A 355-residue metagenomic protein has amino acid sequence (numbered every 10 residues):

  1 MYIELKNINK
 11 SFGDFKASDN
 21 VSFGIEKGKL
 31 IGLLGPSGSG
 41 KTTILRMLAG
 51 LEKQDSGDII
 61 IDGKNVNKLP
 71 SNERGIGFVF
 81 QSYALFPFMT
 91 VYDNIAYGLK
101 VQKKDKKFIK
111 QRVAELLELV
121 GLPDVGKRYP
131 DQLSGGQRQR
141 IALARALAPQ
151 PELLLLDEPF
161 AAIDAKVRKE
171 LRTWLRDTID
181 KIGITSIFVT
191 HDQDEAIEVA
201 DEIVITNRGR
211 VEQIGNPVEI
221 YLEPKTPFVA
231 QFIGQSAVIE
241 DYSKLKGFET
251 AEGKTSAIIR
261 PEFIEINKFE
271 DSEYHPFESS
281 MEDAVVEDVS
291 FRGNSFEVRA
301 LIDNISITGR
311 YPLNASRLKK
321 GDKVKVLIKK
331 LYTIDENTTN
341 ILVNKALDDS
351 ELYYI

Functional and structural regions predicted by a protein language model:
L30, S71-G77, Q81-K225: ABC ATPase nucleotide-binding domains
L34-P36: The feature captures the beta-strand-to-loop junction immediately N-terminal to the Walker
T42-L45, I141: ABC ATPase nucleotide-binding domain helices that frame the ATP-binding cleft
A49: Helix-to-loop junction immediately C-terminal to a conserved catalytic motif
G57-N65: Conserved ABC transporter NBD signature motif
G247-I355: Non-catalytic connector elements of ABC transporters
